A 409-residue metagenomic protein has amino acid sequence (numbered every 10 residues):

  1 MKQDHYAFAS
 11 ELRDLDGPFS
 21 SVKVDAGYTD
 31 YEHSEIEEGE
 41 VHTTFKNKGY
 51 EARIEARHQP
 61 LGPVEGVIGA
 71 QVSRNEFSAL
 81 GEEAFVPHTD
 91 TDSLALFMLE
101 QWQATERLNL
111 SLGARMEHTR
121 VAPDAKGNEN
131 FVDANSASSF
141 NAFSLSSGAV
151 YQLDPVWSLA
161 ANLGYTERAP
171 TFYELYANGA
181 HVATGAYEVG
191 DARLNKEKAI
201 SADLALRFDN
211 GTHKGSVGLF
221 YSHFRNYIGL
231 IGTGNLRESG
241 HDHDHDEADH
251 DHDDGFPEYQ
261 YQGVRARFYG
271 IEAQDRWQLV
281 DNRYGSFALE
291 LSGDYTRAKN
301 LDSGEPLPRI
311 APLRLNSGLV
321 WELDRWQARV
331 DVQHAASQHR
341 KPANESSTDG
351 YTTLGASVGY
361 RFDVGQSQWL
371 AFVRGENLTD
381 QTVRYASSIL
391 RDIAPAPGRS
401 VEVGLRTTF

Functional and structural regions predicted by a protein language model:
M1, R13, G39-F45, E55 (+7 more regions): Outer-membrane beta-barrel domain signature
M1-A9, R13-L15, N135-Q152, V156-S158 (+8 more regions): Outer-membrane beta-barrel signature, preferentially recognizing the C-terminal barrel domain of Gram-negative
K2-D154, S158, G164, S216-L219 (+4 more regions): Face-selective signature of the C-terminal outer-membrane beta-barrel domain
A9, D25, H33-V41, S78-F85 (+8 more regions): Outer-membrane beta-barrel translocator domains and adjoining extracellular loop/strand segments of Gram-negative
L12-P18, H58-G62, W102-L108, Y151-P155 (+9 more regions): Outer-membrane beta-barrel strand-turn architecture
Y28-E32, V72-S78, L94, M116-A122 (+10 more regions): Transmembrane beta-strands of outer-membrane beta-barrel pores
T105, L110, F220-F224, T233 (+2 more regions): Gram-negative outer-membrane beta-barrel transporters
E167, R225, H339, Y360-F409: C-terminal beta-signal and adjacent terminal beta-strands/loops of Gram-negative outer-membrane beta-barrel proteins
